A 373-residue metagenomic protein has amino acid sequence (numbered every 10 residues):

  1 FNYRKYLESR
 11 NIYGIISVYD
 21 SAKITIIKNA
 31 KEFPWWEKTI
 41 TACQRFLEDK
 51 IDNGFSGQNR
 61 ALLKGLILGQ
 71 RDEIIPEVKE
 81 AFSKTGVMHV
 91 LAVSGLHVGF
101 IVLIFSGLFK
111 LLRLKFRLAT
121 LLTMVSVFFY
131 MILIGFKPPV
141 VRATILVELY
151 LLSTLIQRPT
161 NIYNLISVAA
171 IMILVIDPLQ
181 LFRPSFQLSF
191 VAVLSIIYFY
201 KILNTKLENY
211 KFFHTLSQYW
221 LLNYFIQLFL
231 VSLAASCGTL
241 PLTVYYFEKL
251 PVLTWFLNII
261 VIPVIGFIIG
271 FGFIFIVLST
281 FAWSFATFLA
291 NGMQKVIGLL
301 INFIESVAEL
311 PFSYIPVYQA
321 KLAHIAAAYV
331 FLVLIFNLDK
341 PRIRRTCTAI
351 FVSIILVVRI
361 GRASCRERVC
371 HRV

Functional and structural regions predicted by a protein language model:
F1-H89: Membrane-interface helix/helix-cap signal primarily in integral membrane proteins
I16, I74-W255, V317-R362: Hydrophobic alpha-helical transmembrane segments in multi-pass membrane proteins
T25-K38, K84, S217, V244-I260 (+1 more regions): Membrane-interface amphipathic/re-entrant loop segments adjacent to transmembrane helices in multi-pass membrane
W36-K50, L203, L207-Y210, L221 (+3 more regions): Short helical patches
I40, Q44, E48, L63 (+7 more regions): Hydrophobic face of alpha-helices
D49, G65, E80, K110 (+5 more regions): Short amphipathic alpha-helical coupling elements at transmembrane boundaries
I67-D72, I134-V140, L207-Y210, P263-S279 (+1 more regions): Hydrophobic alpha-helical transmembrane segments
G361-A363, E367-V373: Single conserved hydrophobic/aromatic residue that forms the stacking wall/gate of nucleotide- or nucleobase-binding
